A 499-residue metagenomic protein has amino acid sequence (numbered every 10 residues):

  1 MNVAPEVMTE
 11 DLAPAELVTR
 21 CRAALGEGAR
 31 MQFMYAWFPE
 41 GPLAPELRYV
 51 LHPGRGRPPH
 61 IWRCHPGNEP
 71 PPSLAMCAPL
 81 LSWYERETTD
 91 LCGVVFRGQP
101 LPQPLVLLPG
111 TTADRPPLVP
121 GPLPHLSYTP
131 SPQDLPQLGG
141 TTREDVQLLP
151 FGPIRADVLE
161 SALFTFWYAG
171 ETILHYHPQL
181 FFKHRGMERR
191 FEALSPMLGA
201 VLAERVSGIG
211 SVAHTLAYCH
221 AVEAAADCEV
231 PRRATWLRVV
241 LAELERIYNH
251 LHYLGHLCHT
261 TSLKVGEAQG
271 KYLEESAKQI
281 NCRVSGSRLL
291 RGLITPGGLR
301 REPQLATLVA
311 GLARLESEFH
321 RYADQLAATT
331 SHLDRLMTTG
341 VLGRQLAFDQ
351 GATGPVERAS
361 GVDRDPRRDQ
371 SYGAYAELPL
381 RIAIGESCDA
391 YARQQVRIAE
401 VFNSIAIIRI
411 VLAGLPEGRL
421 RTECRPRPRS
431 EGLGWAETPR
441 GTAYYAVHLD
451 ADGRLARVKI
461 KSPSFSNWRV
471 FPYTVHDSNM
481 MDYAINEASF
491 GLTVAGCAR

Functional and structural regions predicted by a protein language model:
M1-T172, L315, H332-T339, L346 (+2 more regions): Terminal low-complexity/charged segments
E10, L74, A78, E204 (+9 more regions): Hydrophobic alpha-helical scaffolding
Y35-W37, G255-C258, L290-T295, R335-T338 (+1 more regions): Short coil/turn segments at secondary-structure boundaries
P70, M76-P104, D227-E243, Y248-L257 (+1 more regions): Structured, non-membrane catalytic/scaffold regions adjacent to prosthetic-group chemistry
E85, T89, T215-E223, L241 (+5 more regions): Predominant activation on well-ordered alpha-helical scaffold segments within soluble catalytic domains
Q147-G255, T260, C282, G354-A383 (+3 more regions): Active-site- and interface-proximal helix/loop "cap" or "latch" segments in soluble metabolic and energy-transducing
G266-G270, E274, I280-E423, P428-R429: Intrinsically disordered, low-complexity regulatory segments
C424-Y445: Flexible, glycine/threonine-enriched loop-and-boundary segments that flank and lead into catalytic domains of large
